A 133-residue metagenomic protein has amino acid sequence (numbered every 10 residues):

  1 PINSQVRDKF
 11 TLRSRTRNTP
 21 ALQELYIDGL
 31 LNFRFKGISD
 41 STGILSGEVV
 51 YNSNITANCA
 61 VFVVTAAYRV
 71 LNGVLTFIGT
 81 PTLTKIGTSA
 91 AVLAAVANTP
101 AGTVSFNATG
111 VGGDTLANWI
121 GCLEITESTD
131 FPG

Functional and structural regions predicted by a protein language model:
Q5-G43, V50-V61, G73-L116, T129-G133: Surface-exposed ligand/attachment interfaces on beta-rich extracellular proteins
V63-R69: Short beta-strand elements
T115-L123: Edge beta-strands of jelly-roll/beta-sandwich modules across compartments, strongly enriched in secreted/luminal
